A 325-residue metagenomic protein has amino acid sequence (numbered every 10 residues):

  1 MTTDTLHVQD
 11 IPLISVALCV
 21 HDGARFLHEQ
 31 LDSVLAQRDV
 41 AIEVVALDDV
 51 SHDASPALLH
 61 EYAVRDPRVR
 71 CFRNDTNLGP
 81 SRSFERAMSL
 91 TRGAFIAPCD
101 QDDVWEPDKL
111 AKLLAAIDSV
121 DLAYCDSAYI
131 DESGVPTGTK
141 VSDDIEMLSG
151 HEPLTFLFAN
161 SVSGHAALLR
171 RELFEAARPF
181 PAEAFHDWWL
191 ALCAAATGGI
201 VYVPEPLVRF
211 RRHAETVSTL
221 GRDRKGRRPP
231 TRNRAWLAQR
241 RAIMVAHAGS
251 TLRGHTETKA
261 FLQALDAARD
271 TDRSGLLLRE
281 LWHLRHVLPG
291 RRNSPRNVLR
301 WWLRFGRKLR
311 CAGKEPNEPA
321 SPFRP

Functional and structural regions predicted by a protein language model:
T2-D223: Nucleotide-sugar donor-binding/catalytic module of glycosyltransferases that assemble extracellular/cell-envelope
D4, A182-A184, W188, I200 (+1 more regions): C-terminal subregions of glycosyltransferases and related glycan-biosynthesis enzymes
